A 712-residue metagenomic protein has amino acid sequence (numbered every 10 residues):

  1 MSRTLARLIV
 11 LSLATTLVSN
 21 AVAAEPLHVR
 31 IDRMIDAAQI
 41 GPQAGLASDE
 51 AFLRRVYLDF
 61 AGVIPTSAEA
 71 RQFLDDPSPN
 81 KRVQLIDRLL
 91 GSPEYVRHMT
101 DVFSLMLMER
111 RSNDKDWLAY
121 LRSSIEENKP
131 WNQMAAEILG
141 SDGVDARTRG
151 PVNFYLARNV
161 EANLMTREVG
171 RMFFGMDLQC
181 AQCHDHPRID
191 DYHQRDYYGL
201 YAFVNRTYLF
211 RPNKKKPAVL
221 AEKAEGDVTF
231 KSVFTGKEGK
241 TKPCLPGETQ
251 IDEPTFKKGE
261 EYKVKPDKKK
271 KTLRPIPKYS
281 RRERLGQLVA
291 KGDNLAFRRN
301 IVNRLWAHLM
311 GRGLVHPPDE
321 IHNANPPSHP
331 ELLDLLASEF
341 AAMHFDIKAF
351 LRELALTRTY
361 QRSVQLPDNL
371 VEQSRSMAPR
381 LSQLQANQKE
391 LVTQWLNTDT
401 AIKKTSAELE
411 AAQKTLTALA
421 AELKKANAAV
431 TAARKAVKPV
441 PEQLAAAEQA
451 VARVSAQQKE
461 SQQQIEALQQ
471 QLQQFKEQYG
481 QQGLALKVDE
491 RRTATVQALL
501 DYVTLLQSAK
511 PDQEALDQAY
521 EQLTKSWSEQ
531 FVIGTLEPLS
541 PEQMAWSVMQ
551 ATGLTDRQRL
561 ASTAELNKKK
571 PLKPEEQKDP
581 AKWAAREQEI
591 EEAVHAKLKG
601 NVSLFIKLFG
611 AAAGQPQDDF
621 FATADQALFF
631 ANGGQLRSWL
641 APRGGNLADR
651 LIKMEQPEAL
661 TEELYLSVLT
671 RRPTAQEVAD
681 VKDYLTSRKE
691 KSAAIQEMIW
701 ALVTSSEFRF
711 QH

Functional and structural regions predicted by a protein language model:
M1-R7: Positively charged n-region of N-terminal signal peptides that target proteins for export
R7-S19: Bacterial N-terminal signal peptides
A24-S232, E283, N294-A337, F345-Q385 (+3 more regions): Short, structured secondary-structure elements that scaffold catalytic or ligand/cofactor-binding regions
G226-L245: Extended catalytic-interface subdomain
G239-N303, A307-D319: Active-site-adjacent "gating/activation" loops or surface patches in catalytic cores
K263-K278, I465-I533, P580-K607: Intrinsically disordered, low-complexity acidic Ser/Thr-rich regulatory segments
Q373-D517: Extended amphipathic alpha-helical heptad-repeat regions
